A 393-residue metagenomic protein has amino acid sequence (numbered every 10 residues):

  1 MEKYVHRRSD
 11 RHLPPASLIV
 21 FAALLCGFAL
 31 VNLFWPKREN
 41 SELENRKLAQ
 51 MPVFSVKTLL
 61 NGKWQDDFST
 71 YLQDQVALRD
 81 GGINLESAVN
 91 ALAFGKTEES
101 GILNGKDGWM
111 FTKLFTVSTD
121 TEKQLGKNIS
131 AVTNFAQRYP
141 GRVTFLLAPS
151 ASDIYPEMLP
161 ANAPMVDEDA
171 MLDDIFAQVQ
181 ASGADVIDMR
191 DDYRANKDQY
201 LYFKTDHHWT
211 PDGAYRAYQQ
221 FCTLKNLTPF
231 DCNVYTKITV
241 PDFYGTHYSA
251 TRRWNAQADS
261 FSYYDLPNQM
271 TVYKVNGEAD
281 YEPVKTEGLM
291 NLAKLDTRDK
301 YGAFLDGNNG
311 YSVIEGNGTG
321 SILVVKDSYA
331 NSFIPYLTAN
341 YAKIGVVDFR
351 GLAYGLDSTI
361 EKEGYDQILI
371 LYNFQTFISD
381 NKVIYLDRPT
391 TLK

Functional and structural regions predicted by a protein language model:
M1-K393: Extracellular glycan-modifying ectodomains
